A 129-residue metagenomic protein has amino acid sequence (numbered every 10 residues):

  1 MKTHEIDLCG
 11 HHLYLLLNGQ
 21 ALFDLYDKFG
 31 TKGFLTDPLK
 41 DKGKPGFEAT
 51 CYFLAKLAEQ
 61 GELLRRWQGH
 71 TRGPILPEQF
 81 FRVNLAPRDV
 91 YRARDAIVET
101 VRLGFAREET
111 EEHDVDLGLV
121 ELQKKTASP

Functional and structural regions predicted by a protein language model:
M1-C9, F23, K28-K44, R65-P129: Charged interaction scaffolds used for protein-protein
L16-L17: Short linear motifs in exposed loops
E48-Q60, D95-R102: Short, hydrophobic/amphipathic alpha-helical patches that form generic packing surfaces within helical domains
